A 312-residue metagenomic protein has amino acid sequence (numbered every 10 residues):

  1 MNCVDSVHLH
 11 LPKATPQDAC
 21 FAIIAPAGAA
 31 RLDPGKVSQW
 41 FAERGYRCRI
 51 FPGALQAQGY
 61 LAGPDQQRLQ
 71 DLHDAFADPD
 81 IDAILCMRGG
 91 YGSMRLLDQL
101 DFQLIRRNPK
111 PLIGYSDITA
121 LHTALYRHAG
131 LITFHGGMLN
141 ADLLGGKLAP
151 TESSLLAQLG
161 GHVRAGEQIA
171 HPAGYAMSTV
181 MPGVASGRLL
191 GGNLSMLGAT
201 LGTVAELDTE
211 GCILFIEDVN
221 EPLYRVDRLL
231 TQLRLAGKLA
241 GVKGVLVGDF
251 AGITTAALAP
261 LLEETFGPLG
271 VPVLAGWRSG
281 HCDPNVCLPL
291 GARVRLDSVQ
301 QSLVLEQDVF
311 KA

Functional and structural regions predicted by a protein language model:
M1-D80: ATP/NTP phosphate-donor binding region
A29-P34, V184, R188-V219: Conserved beta-alpha junction segments in alpha/beta enzyme cores
D78-A83, G241-V242: Short acidic/histidine-rich motifs immediately flanking catalytic phosphotransfer sites in two-component signaling
G89-R107, T123-L125, L258-P260: Short Gly/Thr/Asp-enriched flexible loops that form oxyanion-binding sites at enzyme active sites
F102-A124, I132-L139, G270-L274: Short, acidic/small-residue loops that bind anionic groups at enzyme active sites
G130-M196: Conserved anion/nucleotide-ligand pocket segment
A205-L258: Internal helical hairpin/lid segments
D249-A312: ATP/nucleoside-binding phosphotransfer catalytic cores, i.e., glycine-rich phosphate-binding loops
